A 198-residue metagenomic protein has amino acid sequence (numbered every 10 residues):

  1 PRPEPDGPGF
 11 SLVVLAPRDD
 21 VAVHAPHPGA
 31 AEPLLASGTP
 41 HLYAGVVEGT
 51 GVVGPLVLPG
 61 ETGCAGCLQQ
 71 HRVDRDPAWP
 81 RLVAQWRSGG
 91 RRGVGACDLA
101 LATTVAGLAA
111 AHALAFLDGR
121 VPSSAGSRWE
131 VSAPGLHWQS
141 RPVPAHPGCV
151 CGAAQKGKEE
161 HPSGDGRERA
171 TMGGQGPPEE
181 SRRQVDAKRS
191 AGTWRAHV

Functional and structural regions predicted by a protein language model:
P1-G9: A short, well-structured beta->alpha microelement
P8-V198: Glycine-rich phosphate/adenylate-binding loop
